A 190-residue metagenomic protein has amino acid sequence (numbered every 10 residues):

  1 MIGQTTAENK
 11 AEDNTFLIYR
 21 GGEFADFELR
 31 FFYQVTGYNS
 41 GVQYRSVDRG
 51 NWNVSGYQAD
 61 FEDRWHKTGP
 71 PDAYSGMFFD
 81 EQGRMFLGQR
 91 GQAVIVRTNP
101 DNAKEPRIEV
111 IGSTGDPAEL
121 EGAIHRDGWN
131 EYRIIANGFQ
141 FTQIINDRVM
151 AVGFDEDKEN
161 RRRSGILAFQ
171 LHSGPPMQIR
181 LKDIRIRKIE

Functional and structural regions predicted by a protein language model:
M1-E190: Carbohydrate-interacting regions of secretory-pathway proteins
